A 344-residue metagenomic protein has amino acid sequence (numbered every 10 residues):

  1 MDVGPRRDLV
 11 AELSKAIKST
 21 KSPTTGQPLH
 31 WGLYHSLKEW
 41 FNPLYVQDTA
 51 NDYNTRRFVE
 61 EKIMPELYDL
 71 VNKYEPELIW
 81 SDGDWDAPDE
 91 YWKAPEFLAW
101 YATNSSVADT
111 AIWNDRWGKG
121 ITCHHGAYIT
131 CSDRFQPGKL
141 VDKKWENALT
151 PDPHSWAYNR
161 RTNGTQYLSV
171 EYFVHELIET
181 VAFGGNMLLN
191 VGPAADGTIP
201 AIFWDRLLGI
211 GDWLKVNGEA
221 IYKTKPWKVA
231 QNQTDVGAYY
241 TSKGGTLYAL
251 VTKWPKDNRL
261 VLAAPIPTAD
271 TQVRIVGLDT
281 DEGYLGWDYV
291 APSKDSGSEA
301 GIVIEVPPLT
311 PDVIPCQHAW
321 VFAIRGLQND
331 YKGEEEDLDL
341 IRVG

Functional and structural regions predicted by a protein language model:
M1-G344: Mature catalytic domains of secreted/periplasmic carbohydrate-active enzymes
